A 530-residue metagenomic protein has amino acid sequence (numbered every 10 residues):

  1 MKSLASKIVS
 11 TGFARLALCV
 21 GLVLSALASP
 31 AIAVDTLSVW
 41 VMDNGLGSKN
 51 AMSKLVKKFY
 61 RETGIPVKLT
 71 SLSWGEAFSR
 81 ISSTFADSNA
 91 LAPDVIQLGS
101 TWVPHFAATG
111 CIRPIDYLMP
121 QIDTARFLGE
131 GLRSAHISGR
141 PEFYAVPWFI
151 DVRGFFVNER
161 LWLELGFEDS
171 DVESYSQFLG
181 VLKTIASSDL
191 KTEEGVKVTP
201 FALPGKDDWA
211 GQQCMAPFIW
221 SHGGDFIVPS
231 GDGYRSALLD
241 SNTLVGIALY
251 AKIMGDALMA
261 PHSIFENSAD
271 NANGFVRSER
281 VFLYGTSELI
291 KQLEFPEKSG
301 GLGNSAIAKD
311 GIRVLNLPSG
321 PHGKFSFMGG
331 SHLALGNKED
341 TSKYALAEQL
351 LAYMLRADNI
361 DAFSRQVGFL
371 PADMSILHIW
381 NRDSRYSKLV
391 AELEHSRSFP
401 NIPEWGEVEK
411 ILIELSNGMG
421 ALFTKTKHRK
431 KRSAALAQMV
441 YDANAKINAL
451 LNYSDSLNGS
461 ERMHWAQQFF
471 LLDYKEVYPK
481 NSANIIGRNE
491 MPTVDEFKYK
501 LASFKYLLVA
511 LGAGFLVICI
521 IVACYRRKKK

Functional and structural regions predicted by a protein language model:
V34-G45, I65-T70, D94-V95, Y144 (+1 more regions): Short, well-ordered beta-strand elements
K58-E130, R160, E164-G166, N273-G274 (+3 more regions): Extracytoplasmic "Venus flytrap"/periplasmic binding protein-like
G99-G154, E194-G195, G211-C214, I307-P318: Hinge/lid segment of periplasmic solute-binding proteins
Y117-L128, T199-G205, G224-V245, K298-I307 (+3 more regions): Short, solvent-exposed loop/beta-turn-alpha elements that line the ligand-binding surface or hinge of extracytoplasmic
R140-W148, R153, L179-R235, R280: Extracytoplasmic/periplasmic solute-binding protein
E142, L165, G255-A260, F295-A372 (+1 more regions): Extracytoplasmic/periplasmic substrate-recognition and gating elements
V181-K183, P229-F265, L317: Glycine-centered hinge/linker elements that transmit conformational signals in sensory and ligand-binding systems
E394-R527: Conserved C-terminal helix/tail region of periplasmic/extracytoplasmic solute-binding proteins
